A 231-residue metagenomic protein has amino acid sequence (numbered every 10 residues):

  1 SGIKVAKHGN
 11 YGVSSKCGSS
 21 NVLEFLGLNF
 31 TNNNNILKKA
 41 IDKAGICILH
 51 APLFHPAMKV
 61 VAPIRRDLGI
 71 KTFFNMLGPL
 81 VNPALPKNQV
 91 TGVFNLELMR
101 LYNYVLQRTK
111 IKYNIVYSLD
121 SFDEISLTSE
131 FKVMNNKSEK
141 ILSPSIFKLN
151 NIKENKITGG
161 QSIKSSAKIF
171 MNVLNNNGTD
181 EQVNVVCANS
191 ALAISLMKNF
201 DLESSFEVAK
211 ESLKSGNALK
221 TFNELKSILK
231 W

Functional and structural regions predicted by a protein language model:
S1-A40: A generic, well-ordered mixed alpha/beta core segment in the N-terminal half of proteins
E24-T31, I36-W231: Glycine-rich anion-binding loops and their surrounding alpha/beta cores
